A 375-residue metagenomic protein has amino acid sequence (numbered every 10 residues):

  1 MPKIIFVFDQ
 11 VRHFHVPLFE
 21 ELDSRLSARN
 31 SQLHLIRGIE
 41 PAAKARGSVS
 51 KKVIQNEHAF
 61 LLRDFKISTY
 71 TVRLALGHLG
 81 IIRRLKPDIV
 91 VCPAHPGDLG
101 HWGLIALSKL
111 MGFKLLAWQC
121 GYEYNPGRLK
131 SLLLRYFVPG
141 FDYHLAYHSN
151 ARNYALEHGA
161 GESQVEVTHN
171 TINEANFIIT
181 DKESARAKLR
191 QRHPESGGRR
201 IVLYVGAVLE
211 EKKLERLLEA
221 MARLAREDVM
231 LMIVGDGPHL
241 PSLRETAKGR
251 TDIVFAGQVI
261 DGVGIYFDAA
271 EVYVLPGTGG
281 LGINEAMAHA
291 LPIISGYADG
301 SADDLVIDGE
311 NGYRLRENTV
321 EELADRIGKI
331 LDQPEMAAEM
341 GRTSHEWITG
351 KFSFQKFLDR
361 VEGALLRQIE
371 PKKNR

Functional and structural regions predicted by a protein language model:
I5, S196-K212, L218-M221: Conserved donor-binding/catalytic core segment of Leloir-type glycosyltransferases
H95-L99, M111-S131, G140-Y143, Y147: A short, histidine- and acid-enriched strand-loop-helix "catalytic/donor-clamping" loop that lines the nucleotide-sugar
P139-K188: Donor nucleotide-sugar binding/catalytic pocket of nucleotide-sugar-dependent glycosyltransferases
P241-V259: Nucleotide-activated donor-binding/catalytic signature segment of Leloir-type glycosyltransferases, i.e., the conserved
D268-G280, L291-P292: Acidic donor-binding loop of glycosyltransferase active sites
P292-G296, S301: Short hydrophobic beta-strand element within catalytic cores of glycosyltransferases and related nucleotide-activated
D308-G309, Y313-V320, K329-E335: Conserved acidic donor-binding segment of nucleotide-sugar-dependent glycosyltransferases
E322, K329, M336-G350, F357: A short, well-ordered alpha-helix in the C-terminal region of glycosyltransferases
